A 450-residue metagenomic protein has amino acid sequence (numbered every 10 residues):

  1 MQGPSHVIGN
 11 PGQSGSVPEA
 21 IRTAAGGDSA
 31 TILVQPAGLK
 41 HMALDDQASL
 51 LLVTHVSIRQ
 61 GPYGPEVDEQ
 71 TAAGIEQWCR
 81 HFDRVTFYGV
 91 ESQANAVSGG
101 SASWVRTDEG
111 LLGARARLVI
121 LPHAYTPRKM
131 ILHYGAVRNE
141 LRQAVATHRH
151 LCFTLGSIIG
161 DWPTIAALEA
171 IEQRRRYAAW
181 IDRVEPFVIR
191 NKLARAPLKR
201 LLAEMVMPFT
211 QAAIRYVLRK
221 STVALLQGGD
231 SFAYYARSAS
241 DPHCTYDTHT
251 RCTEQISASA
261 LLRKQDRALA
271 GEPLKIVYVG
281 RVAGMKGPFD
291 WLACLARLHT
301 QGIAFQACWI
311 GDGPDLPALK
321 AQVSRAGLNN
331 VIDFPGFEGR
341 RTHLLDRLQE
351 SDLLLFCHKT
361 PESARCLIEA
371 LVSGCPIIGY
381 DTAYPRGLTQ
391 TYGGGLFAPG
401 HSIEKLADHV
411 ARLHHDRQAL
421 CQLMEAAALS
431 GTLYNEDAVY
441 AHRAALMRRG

Functional and structural regions predicted by a protein language model:
S98-G100, E204-L262: A short, active-site helix/loop in glycosyltransferases that binds the activated sugar's phosphate group
L274, Y278-R297, A307, P314-K320: A conserved mid-protein helix/loop that constitutes part of the nucleotide-sugar donor-binding site
K320-E338: Nucleotide-activated donor-binding/catalytic signature segment of Leloir-type glycosyltransferases, i.e., the conserved
K359: Aromatic "clamp/platform" in nucleotide-sugar-dependent glycosyltransferases that forms part of the donor/acceptor
P376-G379: Short hydrophobic beta-strand element within catalytic cores of glycosyltransferases and related nucleotide-activated
T382-Y392, L396-F397: Short acidic/histidine- and often glycine-rich active-site loop of Leloir-type glycosyltransferases that engages
G395-I403, R412-R417: Conserved acidic donor-binding segment of nucleotide-sugar-dependent glycosyltransferases
L429, L433-G450: C-terminal alpha-helical cap of glycosyltransferases
